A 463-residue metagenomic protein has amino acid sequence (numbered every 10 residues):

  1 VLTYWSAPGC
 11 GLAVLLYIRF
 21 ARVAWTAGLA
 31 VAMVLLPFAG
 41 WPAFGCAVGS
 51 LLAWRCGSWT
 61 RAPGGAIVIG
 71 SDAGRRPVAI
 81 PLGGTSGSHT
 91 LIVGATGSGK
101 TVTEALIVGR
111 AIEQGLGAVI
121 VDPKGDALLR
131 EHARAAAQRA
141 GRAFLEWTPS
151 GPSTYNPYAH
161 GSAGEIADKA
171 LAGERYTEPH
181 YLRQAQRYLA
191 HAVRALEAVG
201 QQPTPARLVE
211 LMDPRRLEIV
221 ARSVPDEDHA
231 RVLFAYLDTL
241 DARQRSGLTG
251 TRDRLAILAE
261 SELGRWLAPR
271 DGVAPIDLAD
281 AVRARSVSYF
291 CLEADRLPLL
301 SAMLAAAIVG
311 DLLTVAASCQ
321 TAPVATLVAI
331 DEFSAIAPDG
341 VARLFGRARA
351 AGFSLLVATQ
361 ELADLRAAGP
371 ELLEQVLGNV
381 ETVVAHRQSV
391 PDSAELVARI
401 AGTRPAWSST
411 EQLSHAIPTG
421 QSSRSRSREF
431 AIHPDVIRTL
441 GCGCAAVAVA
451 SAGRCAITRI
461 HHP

Functional and structural regions predicted by a protein language model:
V1-T60: Long, basic/Gly/Ser/Thr-rich N-terminal segments that mediate initial subcellular attachment or targeting
L36-W41, D213-R216, D226, E260 (+2 more regions): Short, solvent-exposed helix-helix connector turns and helix-capping sites enriched in acidic/polar residues
A53-P63, D72-G74, L82-T85, L91-F353 (+2 more regions): P-loop NTPase motor domains
A79: P-loop potassium selectivity filter motif centered on the GYG triad
A159, G164, F345-S451: Conserved ATP-driven motor cores of ASCE-family P-loop NTPases powering translocation/secretion/packaging/pilus
